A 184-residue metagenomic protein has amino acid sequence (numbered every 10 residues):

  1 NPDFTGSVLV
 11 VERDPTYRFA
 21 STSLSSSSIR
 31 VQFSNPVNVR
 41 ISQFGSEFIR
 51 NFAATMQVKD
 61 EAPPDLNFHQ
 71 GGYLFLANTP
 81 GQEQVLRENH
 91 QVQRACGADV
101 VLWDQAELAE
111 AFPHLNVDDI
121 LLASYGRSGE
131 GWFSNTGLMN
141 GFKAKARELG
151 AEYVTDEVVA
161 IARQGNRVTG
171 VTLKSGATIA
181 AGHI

Functional and structural regions predicted by a protein language model:
P2-T22: Glycine-rich FAD pyrophosphate-binding loop
G6-V8, V100, I184: Hydrophobic anchor at the start of a short beta-strand that flanks the dinucleotide cofactor-binding loop
S7, Q57-K59, V168, A181-G182: Local beta-strand N-terminus motif with an aromatic residue
R13, Q105, V158: Active-site loop/turn elements of alpha/beta-hydrolase fold enzymes, especially the short glycine-/histidine-rich
D14-T16, L108, F142: Short beta-to-alpha linker loops that shape the active-site pocket of alpha/beta-hydrolase fold enzymes
A20-S26, L115-V117: Short, flexible, mixed-charge acidic loops at enzyme active sites
S27-A111: Dinucleotide-binding Rossmann-like beta1-alpha1 core, especially the glycine-rich loop that anchors the ADP
Y125-H183: Helical element adjacent to the flavin cofactor pocket in flavoenzyme catalytic cores
